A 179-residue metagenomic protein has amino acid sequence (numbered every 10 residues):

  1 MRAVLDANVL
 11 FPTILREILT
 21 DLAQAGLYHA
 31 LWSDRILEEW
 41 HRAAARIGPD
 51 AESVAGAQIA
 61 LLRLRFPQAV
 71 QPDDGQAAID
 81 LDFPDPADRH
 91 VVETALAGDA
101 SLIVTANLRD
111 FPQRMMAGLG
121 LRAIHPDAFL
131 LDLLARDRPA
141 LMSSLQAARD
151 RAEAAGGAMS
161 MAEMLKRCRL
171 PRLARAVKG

Functional and structural regions predicted by a protein language model:
M1-E17: Metal-dependent nucleic-acid phosphoesterase active-site entry motif
N8-V9, R35, R109, A128: Alpha-helix/helix-capping structural signal
T13-I47: PIN/NYN-family metal-dependent endoribonuclease catalytic core
L27, P67-A69, G120: A generic structural signal for alpha->beta connector loops
R42-R65, D132, R136-A147, R151: Extended, non-globular alpha-helical segments
P67-L102, A152, G156, R169-G179: Active-site neighborhoods of divalent-metal-dependent phosphate/nucleic-acid chemistry enzymes
D88-R122: Acidic, metal-binding active-site segment of PIN/NYN-like and related structure-specific nucleases
R109-G179: Acidic, PIN/NYN-like endoribonuclease modules and their adjacent C-terminal/linker elements
